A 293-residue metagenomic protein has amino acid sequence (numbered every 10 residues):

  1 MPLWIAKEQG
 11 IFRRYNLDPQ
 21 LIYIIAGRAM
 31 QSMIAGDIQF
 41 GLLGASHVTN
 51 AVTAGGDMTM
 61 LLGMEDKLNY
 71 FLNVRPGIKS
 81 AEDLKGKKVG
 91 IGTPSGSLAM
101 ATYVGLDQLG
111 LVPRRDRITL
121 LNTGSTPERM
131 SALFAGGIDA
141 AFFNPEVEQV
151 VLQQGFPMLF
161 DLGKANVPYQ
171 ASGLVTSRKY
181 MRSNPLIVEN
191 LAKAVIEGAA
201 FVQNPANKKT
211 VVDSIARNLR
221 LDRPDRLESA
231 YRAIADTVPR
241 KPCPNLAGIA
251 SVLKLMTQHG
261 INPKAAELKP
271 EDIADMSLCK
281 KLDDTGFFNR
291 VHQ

Functional and structural regions predicted by a protein language model:
M1-S125, R129-A135, D139-P145, M158-P168: Short, glycine-/small- and polar/acidic-enriched structural segments that line small-molecule recognition paths
Q20, G27-R28, I118-L121, S229-A235 (+1 more regions): Short linear loop/turn motifs
N50, A54, M64, Y70 (+2 more regions): Amphipathic, soluble alpha/beta structural segments
L109, P127-L219: Pocket-lining segment of extracytoplasmic ligand-binding domains
R182-A265: Secondary-structure end/capping motifs
L253-Q293: Conserved C-terminal helix/tail region of periplasmic/extracytoplasmic solute-binding proteins
